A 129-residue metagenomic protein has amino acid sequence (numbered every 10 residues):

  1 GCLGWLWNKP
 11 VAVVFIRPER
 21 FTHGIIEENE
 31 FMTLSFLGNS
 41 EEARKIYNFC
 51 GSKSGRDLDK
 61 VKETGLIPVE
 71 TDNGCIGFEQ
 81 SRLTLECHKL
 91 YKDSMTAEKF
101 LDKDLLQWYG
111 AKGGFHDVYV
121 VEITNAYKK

Functional and structural regions predicted by a protein language model:
C2-K129: Active-site-proximal mixed secondary-structure blocks
